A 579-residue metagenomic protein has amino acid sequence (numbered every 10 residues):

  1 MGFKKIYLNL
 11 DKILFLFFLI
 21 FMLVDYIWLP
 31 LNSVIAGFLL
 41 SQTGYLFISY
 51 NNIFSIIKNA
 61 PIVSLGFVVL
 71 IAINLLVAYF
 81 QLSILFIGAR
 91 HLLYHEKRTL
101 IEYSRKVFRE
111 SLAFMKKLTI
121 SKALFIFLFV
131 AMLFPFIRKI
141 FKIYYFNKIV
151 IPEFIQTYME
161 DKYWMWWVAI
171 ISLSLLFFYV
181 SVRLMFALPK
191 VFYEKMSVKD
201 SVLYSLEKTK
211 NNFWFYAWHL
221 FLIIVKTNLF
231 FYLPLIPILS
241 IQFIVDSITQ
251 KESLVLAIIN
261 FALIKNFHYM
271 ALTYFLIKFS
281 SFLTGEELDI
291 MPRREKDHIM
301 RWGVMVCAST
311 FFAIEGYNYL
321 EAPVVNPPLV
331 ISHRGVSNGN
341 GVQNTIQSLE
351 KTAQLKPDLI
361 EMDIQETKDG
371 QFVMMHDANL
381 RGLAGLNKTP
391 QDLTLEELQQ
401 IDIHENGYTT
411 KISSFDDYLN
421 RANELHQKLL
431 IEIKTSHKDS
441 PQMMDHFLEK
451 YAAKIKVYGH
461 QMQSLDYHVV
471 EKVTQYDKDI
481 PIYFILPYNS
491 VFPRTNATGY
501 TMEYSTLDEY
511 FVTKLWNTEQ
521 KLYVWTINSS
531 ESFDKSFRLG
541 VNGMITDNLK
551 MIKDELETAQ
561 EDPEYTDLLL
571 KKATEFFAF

Functional and structural regions predicted by a protein language model:
M1-V330: Hydrophobic alpha-helical membrane segments
G285-F579: Phosphate-group recognition and catalysis centered on beta-loop-alpha active-site segments
